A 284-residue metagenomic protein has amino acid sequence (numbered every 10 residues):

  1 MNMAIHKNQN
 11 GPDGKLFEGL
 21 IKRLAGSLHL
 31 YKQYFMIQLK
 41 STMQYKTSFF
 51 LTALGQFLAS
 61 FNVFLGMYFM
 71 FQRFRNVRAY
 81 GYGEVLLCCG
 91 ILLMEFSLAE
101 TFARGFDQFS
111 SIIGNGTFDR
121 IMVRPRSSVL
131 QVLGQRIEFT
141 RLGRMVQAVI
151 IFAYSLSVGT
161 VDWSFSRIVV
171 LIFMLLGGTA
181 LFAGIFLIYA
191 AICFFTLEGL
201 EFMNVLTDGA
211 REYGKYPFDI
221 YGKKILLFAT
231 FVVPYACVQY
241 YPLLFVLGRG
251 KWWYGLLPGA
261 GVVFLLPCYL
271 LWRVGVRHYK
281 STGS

Functional and structural regions predicted by a protein language model:
N2-S284: Hydrophobic transmembrane alpha-helices and immediately adjacent juxtamembrane helices of multi-pass inner-membrane
